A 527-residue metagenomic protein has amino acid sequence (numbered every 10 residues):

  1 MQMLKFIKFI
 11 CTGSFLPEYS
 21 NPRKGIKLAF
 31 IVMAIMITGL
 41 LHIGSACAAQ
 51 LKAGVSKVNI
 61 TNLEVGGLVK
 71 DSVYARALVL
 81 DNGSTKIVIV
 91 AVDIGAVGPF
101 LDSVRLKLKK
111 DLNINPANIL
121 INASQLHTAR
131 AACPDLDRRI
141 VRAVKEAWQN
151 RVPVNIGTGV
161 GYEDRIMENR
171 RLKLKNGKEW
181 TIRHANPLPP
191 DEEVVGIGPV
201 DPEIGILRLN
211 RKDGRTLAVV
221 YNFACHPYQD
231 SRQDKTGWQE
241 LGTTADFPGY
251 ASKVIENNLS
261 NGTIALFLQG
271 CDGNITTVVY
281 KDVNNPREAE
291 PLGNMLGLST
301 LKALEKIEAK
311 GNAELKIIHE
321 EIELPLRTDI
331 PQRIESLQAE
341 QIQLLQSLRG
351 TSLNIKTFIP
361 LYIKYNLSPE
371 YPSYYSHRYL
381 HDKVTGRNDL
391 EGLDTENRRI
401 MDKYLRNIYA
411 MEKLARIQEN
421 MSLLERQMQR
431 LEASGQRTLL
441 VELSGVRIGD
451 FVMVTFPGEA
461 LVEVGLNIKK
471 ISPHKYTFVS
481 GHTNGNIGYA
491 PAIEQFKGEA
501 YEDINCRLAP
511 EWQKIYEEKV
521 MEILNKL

Functional and structural regions predicted by a protein language model:
M1-G25: N-terminal secretory signal peptides that target proteins for export/translocation
A29-H42: Bacterial N-terminal signal peptides
I43-A48: Sec/Tat signal peptide C-region and signal peptidase I cleavage site
A49-I264, L268-N294, L304, K310-L527: Conserved beta-alpha junction segments in alpha/beta enzyme cores
G297: Charged, flexible cofactor/metal-binding loops and thiol motifs
